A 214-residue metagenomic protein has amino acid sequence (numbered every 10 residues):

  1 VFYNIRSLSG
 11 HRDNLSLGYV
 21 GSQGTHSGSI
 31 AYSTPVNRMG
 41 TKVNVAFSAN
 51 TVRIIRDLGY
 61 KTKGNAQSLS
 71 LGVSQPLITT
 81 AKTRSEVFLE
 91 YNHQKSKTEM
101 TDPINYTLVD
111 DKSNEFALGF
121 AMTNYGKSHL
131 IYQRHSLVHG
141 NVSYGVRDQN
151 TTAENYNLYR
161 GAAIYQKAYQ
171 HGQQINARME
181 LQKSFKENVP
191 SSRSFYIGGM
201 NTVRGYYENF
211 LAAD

Functional and structural regions predicted by a protein language model:
V1-H129: Gram-negative/organellar outer-membrane beta-barrel architecture
K97-D214: C-terminal outer-membrane beta-barrel translocator/porin domains of Gram-negative envelope proteins and their
